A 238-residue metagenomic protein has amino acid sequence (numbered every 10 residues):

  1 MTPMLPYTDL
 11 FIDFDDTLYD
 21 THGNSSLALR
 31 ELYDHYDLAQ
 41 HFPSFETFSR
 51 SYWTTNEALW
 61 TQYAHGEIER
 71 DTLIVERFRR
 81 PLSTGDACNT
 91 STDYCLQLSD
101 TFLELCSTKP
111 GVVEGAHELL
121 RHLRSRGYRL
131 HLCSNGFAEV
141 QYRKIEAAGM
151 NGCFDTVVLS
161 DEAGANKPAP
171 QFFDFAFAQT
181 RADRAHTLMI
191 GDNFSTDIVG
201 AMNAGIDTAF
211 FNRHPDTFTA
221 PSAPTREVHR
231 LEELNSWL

Functional and structural regions predicted by a protein language model:
M1-L10, G23, D93, H117 (+3 more regions): Asp-based, Mg2+/Mn2+-dependent phosphohydrolase catalytic module
T2-T54: Active-site neighborhood of HAD-like aspartate-dependent phosphohydrolases
T21, S25, R70, I74 (+1 more regions): Hydrophobic (often cysteine-bearing) scaffold residues that line and stabilize catalytic clefts of nucleotide/cofactor
L27-E31, S51, R77-R80, T101 (+4 more regions): Alpha-helical elements of Rossmann-like donor-binding domains used by nucleotide-donor carbohydrate transfer enzymes
H35, T54-T101: A metal-dependent, Asp-based hydrolase signature
F102-T108: Surface-exposed cleft-lining segments at the edges of enzyme active sites
Y128-L130: Short beta-strand/loop segments at the ligand-binding rim of alpha/beta enzyme cores
